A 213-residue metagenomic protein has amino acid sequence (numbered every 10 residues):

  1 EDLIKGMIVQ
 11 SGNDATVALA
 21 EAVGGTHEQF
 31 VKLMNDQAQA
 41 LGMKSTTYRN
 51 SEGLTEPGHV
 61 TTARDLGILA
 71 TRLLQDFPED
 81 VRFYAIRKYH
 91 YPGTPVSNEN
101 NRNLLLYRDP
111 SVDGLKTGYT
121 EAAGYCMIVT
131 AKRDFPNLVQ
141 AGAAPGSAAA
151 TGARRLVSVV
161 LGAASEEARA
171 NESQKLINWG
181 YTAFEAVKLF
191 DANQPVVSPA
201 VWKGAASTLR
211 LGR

Functional and structural regions predicted by a protein language model:
E1-R64, A70-F77: Active-site-adjacent loops and short helices of periplasmic peptidoglycan-processing enzymes
M43, T47, T55-R213: Domain-terminus/edge residues, biased toward the C-terminal soluble/receptor-binding domains of extracytoplasmic
